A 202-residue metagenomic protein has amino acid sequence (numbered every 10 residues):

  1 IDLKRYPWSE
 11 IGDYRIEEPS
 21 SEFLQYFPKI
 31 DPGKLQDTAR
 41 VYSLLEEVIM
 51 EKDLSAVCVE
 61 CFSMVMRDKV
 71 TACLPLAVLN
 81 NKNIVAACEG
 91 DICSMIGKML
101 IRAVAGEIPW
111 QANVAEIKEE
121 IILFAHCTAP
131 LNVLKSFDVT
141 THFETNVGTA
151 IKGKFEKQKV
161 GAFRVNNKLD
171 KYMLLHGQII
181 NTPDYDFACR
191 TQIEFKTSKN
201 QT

Functional and structural regions predicted by a protein language model:
I1-E107: Conserved, well-structured core segments that form the ligand-binding/active-site neighborhood of functional domains
K4-R5, K29, K34, K52 (+8 more regions): Context-gated lysine
E18-E22, A103-V104, H126-C127, T140-T141 (+1 more regions): General N-terminal targeting signals
E22-L24, P75-L79, A129-N132, H142-T145 (+1 more regions): Short, low-complexity, polar/charged sequence segments that are solvent-exposed and flexible
C88-S136: A structural-propensity feature for long, helix-poor, extended segments
A115-K171: C-terminal structural cap/anchor segments
A150-T202: Extended hydrophobic packing segments that form well-structured cores
